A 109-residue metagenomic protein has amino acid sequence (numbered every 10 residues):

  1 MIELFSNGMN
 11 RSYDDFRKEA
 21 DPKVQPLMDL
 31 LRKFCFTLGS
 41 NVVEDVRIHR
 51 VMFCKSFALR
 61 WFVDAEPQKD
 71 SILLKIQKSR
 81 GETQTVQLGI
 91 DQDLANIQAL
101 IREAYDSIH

Functional and structural regions predicted by a protein language model:
M1-H109: Charge-dense, helix-prone N-terminal extensions
